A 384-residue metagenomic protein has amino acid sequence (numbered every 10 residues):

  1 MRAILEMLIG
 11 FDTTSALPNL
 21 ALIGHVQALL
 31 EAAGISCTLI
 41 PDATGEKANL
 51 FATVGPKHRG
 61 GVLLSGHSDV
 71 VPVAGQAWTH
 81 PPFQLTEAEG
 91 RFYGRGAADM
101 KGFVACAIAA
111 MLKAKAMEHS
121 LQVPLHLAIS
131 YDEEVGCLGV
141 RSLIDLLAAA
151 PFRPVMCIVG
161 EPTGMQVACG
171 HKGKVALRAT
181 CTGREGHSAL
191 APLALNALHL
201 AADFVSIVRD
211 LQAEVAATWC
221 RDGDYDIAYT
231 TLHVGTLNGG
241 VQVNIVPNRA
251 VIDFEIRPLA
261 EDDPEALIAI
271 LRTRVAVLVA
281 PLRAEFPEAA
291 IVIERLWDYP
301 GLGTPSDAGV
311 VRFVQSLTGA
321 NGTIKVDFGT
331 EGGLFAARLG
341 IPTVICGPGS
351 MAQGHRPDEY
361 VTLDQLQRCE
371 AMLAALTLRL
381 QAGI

Functional and structural regions predicted by a protein language model:
M1-R95, A116-L121, G340, S350: Acidic/His- and Gly-rich active-site-bordering loop/insert found across diverse amide/peptide-bond hydrolases
E31-A33, M117-L121, A149-F152, L278-F286: Short helix-capping segments at alpha-helix termini
P41-A43, G96-M100, T323-G329: Active-site nucleophile and cofactor-binding loops and adjacent substrate-binding regions of central metabolic enzymes
N49, P124, R249-D253: Intrinsic-disorder/low-complexity, polar/charged segments enriched in Ser/Thr/Lys/Arg/Asp/Glu/Gln
S68, P162, F328: Active-site metal-binding loops of divalent metal-dependent hydrolases
E89-F92, A98, G102-D210, H355-R368: Fold-level recognition of mixed alpha/beta catalytic cores in primary-metabolism enzymes, strongest
R178-I384: Metal-dependent amide/peptide-bond hydrolase catalytic core, centered on the "pita-bread" metallohydrolase fold
